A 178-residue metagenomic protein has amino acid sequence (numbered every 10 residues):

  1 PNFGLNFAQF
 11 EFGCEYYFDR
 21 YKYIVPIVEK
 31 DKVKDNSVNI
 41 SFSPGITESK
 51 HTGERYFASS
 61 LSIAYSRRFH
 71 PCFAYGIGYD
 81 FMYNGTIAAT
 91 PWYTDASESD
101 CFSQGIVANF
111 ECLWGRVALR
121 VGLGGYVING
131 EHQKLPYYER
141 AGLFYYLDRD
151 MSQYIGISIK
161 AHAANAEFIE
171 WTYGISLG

Functional and structural regions predicted by a protein language model:
P1, Y16, V38-I46, I77-Y83 (+4 more regions): Transmembrane beta-barrel strands of outer-membrane/channel proteins
P1-N2, V25-E29, K50-Y56, I87-T94 (+2 more regions): Outer-membrane beta-barrel translocator domains and adjoining extracellular loop/strand segments of Gram-negative
G4-F10, K34-N36, R55-L61, D100-Q104 (+2 more regions): Residues that define the transmembrane beta-barrel architecture of outer-membrane proteins
N6-V25, L143, A166-G178: Outer-membrane beta-barrel "beta-signal"
E15-Y17, A64-S66, V107-L113, F144-Y146 (+1 more regions): Transmembrane beta-barrel domains of outer membrane proteins
R20-Y23, P71-I77, W114-V121, L147-G156 (+1 more regions): Repeated loop/turn-to-beta-strand initiation elements of outer-membrane beta-barrel proteins
G45-H51, Y83-W92, G124-G130, K160-A166 (+1 more regions): Sequence/structural signature of outer-membrane beta-barrel proteins
E54-A118: Glycine- and aromatic-enriched membrane insertion/assembly motifs of diderm outer-membrane and organelle channel
